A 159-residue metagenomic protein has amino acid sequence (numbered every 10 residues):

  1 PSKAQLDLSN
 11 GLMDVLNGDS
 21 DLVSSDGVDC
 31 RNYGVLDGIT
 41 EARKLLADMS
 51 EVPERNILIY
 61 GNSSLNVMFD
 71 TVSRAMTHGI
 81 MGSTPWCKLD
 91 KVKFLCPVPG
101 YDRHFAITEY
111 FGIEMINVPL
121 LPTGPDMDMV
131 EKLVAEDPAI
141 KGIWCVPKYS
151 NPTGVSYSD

Functional and structural regions predicted by a protein language model:
P1-D21: N-terminal basic, amphipathic alpha-helical segments
D19-L22, D26-D159: Conserved core of the PLP fold type I
